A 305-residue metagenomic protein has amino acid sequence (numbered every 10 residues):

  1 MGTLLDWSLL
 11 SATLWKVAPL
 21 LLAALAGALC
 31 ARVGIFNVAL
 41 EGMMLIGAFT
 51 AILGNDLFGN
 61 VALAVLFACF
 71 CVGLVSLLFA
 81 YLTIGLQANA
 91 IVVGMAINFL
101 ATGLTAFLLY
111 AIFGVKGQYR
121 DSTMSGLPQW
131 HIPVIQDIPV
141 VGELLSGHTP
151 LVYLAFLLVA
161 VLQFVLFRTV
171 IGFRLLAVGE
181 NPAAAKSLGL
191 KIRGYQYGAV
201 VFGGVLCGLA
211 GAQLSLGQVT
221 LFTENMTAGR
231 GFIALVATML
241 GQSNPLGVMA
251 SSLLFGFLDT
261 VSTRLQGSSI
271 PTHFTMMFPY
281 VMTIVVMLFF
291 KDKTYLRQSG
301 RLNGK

Functional and structural regions predicted by a protein language model:
S8-L57, V65, F70, L74-I91 (+1 more regions): Single transmembrane alpha-helix segments in multi-pass membrane proteins
A23-A24, A48-I52, T102-A106, L154-Q163 (+4 more regions): Hydrophobic core segments of alpha-helical transmembrane domains in multi-pass membrane transport and ion-translocation
R32-F36, L77-V134, R168, M226-P245 (+1 more regions): Short loop segments and helix-boundary regions at transmembrane helix junctions of multi-pass inner-membrane proteins
I91, Q118-T123, G147-L154, Q196 (+3 more regions): Loop-to-transmembrane alpha-helix initiation sites
T102-R168, I270-M276, L302-K305: Transmembrane helix-bundle core of multi-pass membrane transporters and related energy-transducing complexes
E143-F222, P245-L246, A250: Helix-loop-helix "hairpin" substructures at the membrane interface of multi-pass membrane proteins
E180-G194, S262-K305: Cytosolic-side transmembrane-helix boundaries in multi-pass membrane proteins
C207, G217-Y280: Transmembrane alpha-helical segments in multi-pass inner-membrane proteins
